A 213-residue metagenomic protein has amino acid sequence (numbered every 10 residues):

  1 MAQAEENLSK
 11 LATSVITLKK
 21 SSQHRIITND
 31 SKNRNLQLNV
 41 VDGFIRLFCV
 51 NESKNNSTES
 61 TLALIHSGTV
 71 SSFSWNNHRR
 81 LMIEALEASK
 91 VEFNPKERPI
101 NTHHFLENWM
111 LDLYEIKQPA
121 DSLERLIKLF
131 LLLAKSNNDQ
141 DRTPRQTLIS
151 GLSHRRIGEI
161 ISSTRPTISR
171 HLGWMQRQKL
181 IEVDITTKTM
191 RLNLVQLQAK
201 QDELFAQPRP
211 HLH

Functional and structural regions predicted by a protein language model:
M1-I26, R34, V70: Cyclic nucleotide-binding regulatory module and flanking cytosolic helices
L18-K19, I27-V40, L62-A63, M82-I83: His/acidic/aromatic-lined binding-pocket segments of jelly-roll/cupin-type domains and related regulatory beta-sandwich
R34-S53, S67-G68: Glycine- and acidic-residue-biased ligand/ion/polar-headgroup-sensing regions
F44, T69, S89-K90, T187-T189: Structural motif
N56-L113: Cyclic-nucleotide recognition modules
H104-S162: Polybasic "coupling" helices that flank or enter modular domains
N137-H213: Phosphate-/nucleic-acid-contacting segments
